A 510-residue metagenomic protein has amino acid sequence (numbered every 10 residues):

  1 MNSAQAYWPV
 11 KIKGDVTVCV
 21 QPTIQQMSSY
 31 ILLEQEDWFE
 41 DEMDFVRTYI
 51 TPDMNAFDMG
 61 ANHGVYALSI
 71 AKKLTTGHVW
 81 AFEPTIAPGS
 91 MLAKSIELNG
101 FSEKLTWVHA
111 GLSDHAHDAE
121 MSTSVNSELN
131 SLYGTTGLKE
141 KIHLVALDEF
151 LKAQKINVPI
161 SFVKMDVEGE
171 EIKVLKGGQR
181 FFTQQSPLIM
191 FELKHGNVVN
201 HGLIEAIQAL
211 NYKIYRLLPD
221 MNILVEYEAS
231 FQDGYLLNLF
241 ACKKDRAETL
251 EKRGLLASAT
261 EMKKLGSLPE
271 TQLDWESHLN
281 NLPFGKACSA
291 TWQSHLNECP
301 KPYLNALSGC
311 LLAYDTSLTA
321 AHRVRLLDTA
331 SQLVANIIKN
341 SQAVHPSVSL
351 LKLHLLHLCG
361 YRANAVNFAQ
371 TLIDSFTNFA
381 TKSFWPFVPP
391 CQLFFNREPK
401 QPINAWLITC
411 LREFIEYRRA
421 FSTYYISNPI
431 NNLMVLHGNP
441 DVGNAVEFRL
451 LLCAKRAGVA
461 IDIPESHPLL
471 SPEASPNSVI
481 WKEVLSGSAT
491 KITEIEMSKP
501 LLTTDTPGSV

Functional and structural regions predicted by a protein language model:
M1-T85, S90-K94, Q154-I156, M221 (+1 more regions): S-adenosyl-L-methionine
L33-F57, E120, Y133-Q185, H195-V198: Short internal loop-to-helix segment that lines adenine-nucleotide cofactor pockets
F57-M59, F82, A110, V163-M165 (+1 more regions): Active-site flanking residues adjacent to catalytic metal/cofactor-binding acidic residues
A61-H63, I86, L112-D114, V167-G169 (+1 more regions): Short, glycine/acidic-enriched loop or turn micro-motifs at the edges of active sites
H78, E103-L105, P159: Short acidic capping loops at alpha-helix termini that bridge into adjacent secondary structure
S90-L151: S-adenosyl-L-methionine
L147-L151, P159-F191, G196-E251: Internal alpha/beta domain cores that form substrate/cofactor-binding pockets in large enzymes and binding proteins
